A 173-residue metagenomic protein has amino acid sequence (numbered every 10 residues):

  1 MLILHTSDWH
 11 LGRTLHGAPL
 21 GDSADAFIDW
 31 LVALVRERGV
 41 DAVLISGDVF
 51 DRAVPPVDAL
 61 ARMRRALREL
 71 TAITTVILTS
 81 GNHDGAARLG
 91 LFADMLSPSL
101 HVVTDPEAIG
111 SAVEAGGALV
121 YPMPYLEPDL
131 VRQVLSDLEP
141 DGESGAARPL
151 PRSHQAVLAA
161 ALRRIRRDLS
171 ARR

Functional and structural regions predicted by a protein language model:
M1-A66, T71-A72: N-terminal active-site segment of His-dependent metallophosphoesterases
T6-S7, V43-D48, T75-N82, H101-P106: Active-site neighborhood of phospho(di)ester-bond hydrolases with catalytic His/Asp-centered motifs
P55, E69, S80-R173: His/Asp/Glu-rich metal-coordinating catalytic cores of metallo-dependent phosphodiesterases/hydrolases acting on
